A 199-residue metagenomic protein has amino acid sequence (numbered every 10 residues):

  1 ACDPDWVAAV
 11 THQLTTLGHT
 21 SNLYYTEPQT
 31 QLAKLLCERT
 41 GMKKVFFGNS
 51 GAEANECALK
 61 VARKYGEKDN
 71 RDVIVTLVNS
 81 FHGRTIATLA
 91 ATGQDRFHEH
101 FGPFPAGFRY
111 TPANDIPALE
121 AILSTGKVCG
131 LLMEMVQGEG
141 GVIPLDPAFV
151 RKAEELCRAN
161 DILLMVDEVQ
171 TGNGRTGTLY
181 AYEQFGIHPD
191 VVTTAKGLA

Functional and structural regions predicted by a protein language model:
A1-A199: Conserved N-terminal phosphate-binding loop of PLP-dependent enzymes in the Aspartate aminotransferase
